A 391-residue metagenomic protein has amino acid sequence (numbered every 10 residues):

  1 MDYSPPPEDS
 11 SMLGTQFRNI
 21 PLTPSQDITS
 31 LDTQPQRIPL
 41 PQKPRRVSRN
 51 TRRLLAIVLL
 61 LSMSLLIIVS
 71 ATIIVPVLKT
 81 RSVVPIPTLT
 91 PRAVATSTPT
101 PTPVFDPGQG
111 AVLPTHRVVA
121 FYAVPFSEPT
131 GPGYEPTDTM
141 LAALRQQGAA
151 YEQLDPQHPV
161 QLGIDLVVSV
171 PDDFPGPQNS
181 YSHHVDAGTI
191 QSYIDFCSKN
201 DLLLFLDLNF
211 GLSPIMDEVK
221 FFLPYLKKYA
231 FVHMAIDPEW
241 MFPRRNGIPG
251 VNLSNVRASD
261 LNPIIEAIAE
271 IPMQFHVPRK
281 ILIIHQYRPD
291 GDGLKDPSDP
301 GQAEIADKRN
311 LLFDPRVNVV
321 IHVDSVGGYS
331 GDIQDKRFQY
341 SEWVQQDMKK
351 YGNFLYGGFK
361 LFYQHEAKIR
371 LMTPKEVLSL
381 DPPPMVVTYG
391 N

Functional and structural regions predicted by a protein language model:
M1-R46: N-terminal targeting leaders characterized by basic, low-complexity, disordered sequences that direct proteins
R46-M63: N-terminal Sec-pathway targeting helices
S64-P76: Hydrophobic alpha-helical membrane-insertion segments, chiefly the h-region of N-terminal signal peptides
I67, T80-D106, T115: Ser/Thr-rich, Proline-interspersed low-complexity disordered segments
P103-V168, F196: Catalytic domains of carbohydrate-active enzymes, especially glycoside hydrolases
R117-A123, V160-L166, L204-L208, L226 (+5 more regions): Hydrophobic faces of well-ordered beta-strands that scaffold small-molecule active sites in alpha/beta enzyme cores
A150, L154, P159-W240: Substrate-binding cleft of extracellular glycoside hydrolase catalytic domains
V251-P382, V386-T388: Surface-exposed substrate-engagement region within the catalytic domains of secreted or surface-exposed extracellular
